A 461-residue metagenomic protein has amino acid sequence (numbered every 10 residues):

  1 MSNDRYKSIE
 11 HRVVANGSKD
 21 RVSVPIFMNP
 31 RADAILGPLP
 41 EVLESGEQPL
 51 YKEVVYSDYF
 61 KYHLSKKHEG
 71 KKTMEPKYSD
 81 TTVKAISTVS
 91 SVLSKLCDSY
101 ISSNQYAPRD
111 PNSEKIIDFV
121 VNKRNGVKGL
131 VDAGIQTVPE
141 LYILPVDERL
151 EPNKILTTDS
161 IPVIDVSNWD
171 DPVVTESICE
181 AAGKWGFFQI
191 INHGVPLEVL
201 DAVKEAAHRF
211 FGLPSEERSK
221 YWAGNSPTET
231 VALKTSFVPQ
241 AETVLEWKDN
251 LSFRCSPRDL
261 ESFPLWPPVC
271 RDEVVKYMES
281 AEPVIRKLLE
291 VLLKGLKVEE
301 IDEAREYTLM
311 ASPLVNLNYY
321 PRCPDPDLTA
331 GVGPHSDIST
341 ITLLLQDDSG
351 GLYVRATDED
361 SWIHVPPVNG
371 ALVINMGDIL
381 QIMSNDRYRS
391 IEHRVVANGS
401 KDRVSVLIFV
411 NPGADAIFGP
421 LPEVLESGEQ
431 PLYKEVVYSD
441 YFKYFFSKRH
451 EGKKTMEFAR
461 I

Functional and structural regions predicted by a protein language model:
M1-I461: Peripheral, non-catalytic segments flanking oxidoreductase cores
